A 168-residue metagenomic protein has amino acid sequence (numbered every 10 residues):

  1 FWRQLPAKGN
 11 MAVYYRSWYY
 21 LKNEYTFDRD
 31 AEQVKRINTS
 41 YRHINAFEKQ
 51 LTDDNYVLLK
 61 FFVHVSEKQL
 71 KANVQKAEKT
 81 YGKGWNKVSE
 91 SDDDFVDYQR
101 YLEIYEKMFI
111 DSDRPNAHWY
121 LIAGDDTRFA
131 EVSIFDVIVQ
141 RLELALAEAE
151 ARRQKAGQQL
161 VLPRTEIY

Functional and structural regions predicted by a protein language model:
F1, K87-V88, A145: Non-catalytic cap/lid and distal C-terminal segments of serine-dependent acyl enzymes
F1-Y41: Conserved nucleotide-sensing/catalytic segment adjacent to the nucleotide-binding pocket in NTP-handling enzymes
R3-A7, Q50-Y56, S112-R114: Conserved catalytic network of the ASCE P-loop NTPase/AAA+ motor domain
A12-Y14, V57-F61, Y120: Hydrophobic/aromatic beta-strand patches that form the interior of the parallel beta-sheet core in alpha/beta enzyme
S17-Y20, H64-K71, D125-F129: Conserved nucleotide-binding/hydrolysis micro-motifs of P-loop NTPases
E24-Y41, L51-E103, A151-Q154: A glycine- and Lys/Arg-enriched "phosphate-lid" helix/loop adjacent to the NTP-binding pocket of small-molecule kinases
E103-E106, I110-Y168: NTP-dependent small-molecule kinase module
